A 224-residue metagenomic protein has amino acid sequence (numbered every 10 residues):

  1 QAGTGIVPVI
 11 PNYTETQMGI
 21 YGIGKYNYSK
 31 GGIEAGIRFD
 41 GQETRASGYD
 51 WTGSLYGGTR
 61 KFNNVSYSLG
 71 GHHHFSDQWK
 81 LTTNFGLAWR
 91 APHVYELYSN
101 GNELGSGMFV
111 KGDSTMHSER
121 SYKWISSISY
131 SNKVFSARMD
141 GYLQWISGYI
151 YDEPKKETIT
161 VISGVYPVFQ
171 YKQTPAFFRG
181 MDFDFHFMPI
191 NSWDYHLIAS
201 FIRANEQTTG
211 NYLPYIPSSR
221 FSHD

Functional and structural regions predicted by a protein language model:
Q1-K80, N102-L104, N211: Signature of Gram-negative outer-membrane beta-barrel scaffolds
A2-G5, E43-G48, K80, R90-E96 (+4 more regions): Outer-membrane beta-barrel proteins
P8-T16, S54-N63, S114-R120, Y171-F177 (+1 more regions): Replace "Gram-negative outer membrane beta-barrel proteins" with "bacterial and organellar outer membrane beta-barrel
M18, Y28-K30, F39-R45, F85-A91 (+4 more regions): Transmembrane beta-strands of outer-membrane beta-barrel pores
I20-Y26, L69-H73, M116, S126-Y130 (+3 more regions): Residues on the lipid-exposed face of transmembrane beta-strands in outer-membrane beta-barrel proteins
K30-I33, Q78-L81, V134-A137, N191-Y195: Repeated loop/turn-to-beta-strand initiation elements of outer-membrane beta-barrel proteins
H74, K80-G86, R90-E96, T115-F169 (+1 more regions): Membrane-embedded beta-barrel scaffold of Gram-negative outer-membrane proteins
Y142-W145, G164-D224: Gram-negative outer-membrane beta-barrel transporters
